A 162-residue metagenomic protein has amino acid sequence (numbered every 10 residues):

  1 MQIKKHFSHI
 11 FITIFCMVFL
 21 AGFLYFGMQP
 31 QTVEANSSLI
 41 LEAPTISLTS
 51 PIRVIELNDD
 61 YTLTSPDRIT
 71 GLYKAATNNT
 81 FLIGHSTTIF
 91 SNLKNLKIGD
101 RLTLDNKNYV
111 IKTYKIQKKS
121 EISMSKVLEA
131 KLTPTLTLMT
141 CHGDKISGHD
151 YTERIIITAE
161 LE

Functional and structural regions predicted by a protein language model:
M1-F15: N-terminal Sec-pathway targeting helices
F15-E162: Solvent-exposed, non-transmembrane regions of membrane-associated and secreted proteins
